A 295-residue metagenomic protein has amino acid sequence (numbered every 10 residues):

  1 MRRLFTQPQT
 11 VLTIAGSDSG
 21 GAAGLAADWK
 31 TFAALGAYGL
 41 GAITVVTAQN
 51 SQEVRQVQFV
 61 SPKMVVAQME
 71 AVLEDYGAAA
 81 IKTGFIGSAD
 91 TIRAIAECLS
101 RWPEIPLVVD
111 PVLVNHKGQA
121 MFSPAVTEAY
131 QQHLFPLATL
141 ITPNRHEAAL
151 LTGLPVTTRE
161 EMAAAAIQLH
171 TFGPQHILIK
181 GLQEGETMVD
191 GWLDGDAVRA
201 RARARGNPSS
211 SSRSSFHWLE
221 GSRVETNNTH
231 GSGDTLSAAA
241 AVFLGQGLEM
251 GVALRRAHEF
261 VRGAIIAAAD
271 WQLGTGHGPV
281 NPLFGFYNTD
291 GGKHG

Functional and structural regions predicted by a protein language model:
R2-T13, T31-K117, L283-T289: Conserved N-terminal subdomain of the carbohydrate kinase-like
P8, F59, G251-G295: Charged C-terminal helix
I14-G20, F216-G231: Short pre-catalytic strand/loop immediately N-terminal to key active-site residues, enriched for Gly-Thr
S17, T83-G84, Q119, K180 (+1 more regions): Glycine- and other small-residue-rich loops at beta-strand/loop junctions that grip anionic moieties
P124-H217, E225: Conserved phosphate/ATP/ADP-binding segment of small-molecule kinases
A149-L150, N228-M250: Short, small-residue alpha-helix embedded
M162-H170, H217, E249-I265: Short, well-structured alpha-helical segments that form the helix of a local strand-helix-strand
